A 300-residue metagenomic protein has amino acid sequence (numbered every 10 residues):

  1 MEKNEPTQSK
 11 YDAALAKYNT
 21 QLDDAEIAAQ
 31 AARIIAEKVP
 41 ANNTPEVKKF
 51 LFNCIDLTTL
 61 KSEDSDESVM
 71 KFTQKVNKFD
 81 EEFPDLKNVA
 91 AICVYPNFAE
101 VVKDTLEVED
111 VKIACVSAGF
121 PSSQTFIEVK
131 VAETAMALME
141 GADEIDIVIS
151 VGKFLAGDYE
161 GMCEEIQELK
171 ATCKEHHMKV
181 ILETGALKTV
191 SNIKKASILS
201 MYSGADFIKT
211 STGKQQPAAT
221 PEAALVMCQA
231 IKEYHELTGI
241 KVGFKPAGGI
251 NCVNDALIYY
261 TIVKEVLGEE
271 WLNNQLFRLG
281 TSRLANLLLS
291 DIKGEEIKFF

Functional and structural regions predicted by a protein language model:
M1-N53: Charged, compositionally biased N-terminal leader segments and the immediate start of the first structured element
V39-F52, T58, E63-K87, N97-F244 (+2 more regions): Alpha/beta enzyme core
I92-V94: Short, hydrophobic beta-strand segments that form beta-sheet elements in well-ordered domains
L287: N-terminal beta-loop-helix "entrance" segment that forms/cooperates in small-molecule cofactor or anionic ligand
